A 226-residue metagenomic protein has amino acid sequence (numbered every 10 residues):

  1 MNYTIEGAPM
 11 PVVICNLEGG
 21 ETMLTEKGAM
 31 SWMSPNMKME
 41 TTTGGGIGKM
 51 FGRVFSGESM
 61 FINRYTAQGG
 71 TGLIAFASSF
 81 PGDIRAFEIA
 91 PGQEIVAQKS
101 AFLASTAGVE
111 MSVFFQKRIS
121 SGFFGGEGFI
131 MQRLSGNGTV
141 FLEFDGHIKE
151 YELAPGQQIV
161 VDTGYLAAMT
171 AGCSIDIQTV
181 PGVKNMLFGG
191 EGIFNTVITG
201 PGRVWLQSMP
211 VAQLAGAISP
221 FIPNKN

Functional and structural regions predicted by a protein language model:
M1-N226: Composition-driven recognition of glycine/serine/threonine/acidic- and proline-rich low-complexity segments and repeats
